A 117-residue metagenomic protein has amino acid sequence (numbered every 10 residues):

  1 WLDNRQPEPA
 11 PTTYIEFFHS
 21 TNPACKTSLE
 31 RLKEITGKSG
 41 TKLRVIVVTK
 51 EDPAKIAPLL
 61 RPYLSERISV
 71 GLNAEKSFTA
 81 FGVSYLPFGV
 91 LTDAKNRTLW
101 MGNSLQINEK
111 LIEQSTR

Functional and structural regions predicted by a protein language model:
W1-T13, E30: A short beta-strand-turn-helix
A10-T13, F18-N22, Y85: Short pre-active-site segment immediately N-terminal to redox-active cysteine/selenocysteine motifs in thiol-based
Y14-I15, R44-I46: Hydrophobic targeting segments
F17-K33: Conserved redox-active cysteine motifs that mediate thiol-disulfide chemistry, especially di-cysteine Cys-X(1-2)-Cys
F17-S20, V48-E51, N103-S104: Structural motif
I46, P58-A94: Short, internal strand/loop/helix patches that form the active-site neighborhood or redox-interaction surface
D52-P58, N108: Short, charged/polar "capping" segments at the starts of alpha-helices and the immediately preceding loops
L91-R117: Thiol-/selenol-based redox modules, centered on thioredoxin-like and closely related oxidoreductase domains
